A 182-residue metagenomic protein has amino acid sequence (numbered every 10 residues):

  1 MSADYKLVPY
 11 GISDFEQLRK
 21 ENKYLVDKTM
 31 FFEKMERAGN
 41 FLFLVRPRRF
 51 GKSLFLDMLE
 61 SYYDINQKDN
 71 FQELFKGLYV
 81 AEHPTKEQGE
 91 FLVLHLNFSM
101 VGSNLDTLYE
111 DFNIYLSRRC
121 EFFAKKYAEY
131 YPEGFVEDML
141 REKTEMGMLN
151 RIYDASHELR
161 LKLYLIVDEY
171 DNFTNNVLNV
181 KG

Functional and structural regions predicted by a protein language model:
M1-G182: Phosphate-binding site recognition
